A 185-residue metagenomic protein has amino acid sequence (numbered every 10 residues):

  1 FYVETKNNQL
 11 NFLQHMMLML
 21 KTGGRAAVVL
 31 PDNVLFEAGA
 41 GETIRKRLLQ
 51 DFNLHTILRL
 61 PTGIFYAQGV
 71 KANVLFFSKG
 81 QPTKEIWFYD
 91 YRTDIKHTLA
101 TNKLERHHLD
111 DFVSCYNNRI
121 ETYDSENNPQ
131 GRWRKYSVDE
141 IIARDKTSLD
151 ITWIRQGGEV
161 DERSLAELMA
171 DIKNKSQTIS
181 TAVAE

Functional and structural regions predicted by a protein language model:
F1-E185: A conserved structural/catalytic subdomain of Rossmann-like adenosyl-cofactor enzymes
